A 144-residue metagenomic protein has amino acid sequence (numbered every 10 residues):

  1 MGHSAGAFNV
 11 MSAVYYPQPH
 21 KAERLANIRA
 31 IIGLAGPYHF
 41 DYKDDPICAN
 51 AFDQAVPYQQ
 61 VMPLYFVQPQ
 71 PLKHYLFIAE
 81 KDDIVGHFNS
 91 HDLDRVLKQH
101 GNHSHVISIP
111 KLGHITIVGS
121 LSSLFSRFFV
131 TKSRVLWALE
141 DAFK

Functional and structural regions predicted by a protein language model:
M1-D44: Primarily recognizes the serine-hydrolase "nucleophile elbow" in alpha/beta-hydrolase and SGNH/GDSL folds
I32-L34, Y75-F77, I107: Hydrophobic/aromatic beta-strand patches that form the interior of the parallel beta-sheet core in alpha/beta enzyme
G33-F66: Mobile cap/lid helix-loop segments that gate and shape the active-site cleft of serine hydrolases
Q70, L76-I78, D82: Short beta-strand/loop motif that positions the catalytic acidic residue of the alpha/beta-hydrolase fold
E80-D83, K111-G113: Acidic beta-to-alpha connecting loop that harbors the catalytic carboxylate
D83-H91: Conserved alpha/beta-hydrolase "acid-adjacent" motif
H91, Q99-K144: C-terminal catalytic histidine-bearing segment of alpha/beta-hydrolase fold enzymes
